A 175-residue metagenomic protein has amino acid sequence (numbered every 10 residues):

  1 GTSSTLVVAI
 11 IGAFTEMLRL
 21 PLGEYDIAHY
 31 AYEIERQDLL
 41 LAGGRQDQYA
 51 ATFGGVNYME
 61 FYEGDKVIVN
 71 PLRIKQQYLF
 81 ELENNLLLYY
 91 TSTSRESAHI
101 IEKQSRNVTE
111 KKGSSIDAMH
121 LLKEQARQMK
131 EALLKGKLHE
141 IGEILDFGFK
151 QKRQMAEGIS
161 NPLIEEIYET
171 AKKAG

Functional and structural regions predicted by a protein language model:
G1-T2, G44: Active-site nucleophile and cofactor-binding loops and adjacent substrate-binding regions of central metabolic enzymes
T2-L20: DPxDG-like acidic metal-binding loop motif
S4, E24, S115: Flexible, glycine- and charge-enriched loops at secondary-structure boundaries
F14-Y30, G64: Phosphate-handling active-site elements
H29-A42, Q48-G175: C-terminal nucleotide
